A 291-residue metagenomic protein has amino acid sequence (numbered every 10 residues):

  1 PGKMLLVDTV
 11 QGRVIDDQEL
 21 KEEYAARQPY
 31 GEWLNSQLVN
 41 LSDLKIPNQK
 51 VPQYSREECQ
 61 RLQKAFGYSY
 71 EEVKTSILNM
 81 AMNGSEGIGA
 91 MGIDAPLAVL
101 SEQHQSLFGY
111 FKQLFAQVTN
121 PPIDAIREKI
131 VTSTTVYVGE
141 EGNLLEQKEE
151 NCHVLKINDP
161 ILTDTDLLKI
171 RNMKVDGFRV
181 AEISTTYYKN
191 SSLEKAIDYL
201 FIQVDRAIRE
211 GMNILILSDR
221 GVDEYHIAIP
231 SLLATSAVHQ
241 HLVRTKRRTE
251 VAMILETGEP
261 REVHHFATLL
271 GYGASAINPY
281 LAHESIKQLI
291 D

Functional and structural regions predicted by a protein language model:
L6, F178-D291: Glycine-rich phosphate/ribose-binding loops and adjacent secondary-structure elements that form binding surfaces
T9, R13-T186, S192-Y199, D205 (+2 more regions): Extended, highly charged accessory segments
